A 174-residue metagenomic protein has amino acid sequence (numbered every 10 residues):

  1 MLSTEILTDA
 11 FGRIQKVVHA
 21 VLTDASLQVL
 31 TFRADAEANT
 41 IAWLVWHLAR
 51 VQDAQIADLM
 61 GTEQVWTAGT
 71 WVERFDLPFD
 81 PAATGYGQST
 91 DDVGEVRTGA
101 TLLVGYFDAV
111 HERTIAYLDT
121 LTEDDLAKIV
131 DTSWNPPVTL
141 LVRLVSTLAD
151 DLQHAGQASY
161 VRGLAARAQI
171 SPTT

Functional and structural regions predicted by a protein language model:
M1-T8: N-terminal leader segment of winged-helix/HTH proteins
L2, T98, L102, T139: Short, conserved clusters of charged catalytic residues that mark active-site and nucleotide-handling motifs
T8-H19, V29-G85, I129-T174: Short, contiguous alpha-helical
F11, Q15-V18, L22, F107-T114: Hydrophobic alpha-helical core bundles mediating ligand binding, dimerization, or RNAP-core interactions
L22, S26, D119-T122, R162: A structural signal for long alpha-helical coiled-coils and helix-turn connectors that form the cytosolic signaling
P78-L126, V145: Acidic/histidine-rich alpha-helical segments that form the ligand environment of transition-metal centers
